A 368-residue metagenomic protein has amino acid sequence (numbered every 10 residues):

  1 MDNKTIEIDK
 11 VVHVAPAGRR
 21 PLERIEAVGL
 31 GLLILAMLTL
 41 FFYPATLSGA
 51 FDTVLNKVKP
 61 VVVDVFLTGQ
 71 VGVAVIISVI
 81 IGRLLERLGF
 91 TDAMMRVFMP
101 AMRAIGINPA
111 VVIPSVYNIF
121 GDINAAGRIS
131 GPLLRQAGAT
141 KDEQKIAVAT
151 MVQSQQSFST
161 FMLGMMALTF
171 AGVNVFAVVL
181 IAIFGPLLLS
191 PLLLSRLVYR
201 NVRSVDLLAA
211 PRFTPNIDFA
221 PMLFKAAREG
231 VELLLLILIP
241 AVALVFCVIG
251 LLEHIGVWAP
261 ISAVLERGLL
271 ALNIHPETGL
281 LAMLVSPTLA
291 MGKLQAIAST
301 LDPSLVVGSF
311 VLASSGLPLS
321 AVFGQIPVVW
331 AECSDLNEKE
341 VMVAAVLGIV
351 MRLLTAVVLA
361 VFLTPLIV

Functional and structural regions predicted by a protein language model:
M1-L22: Short, Lys/Arg-rich, polar N-terminal cytosolic tail immediately upstream of the first transmembrane signal-anchor
D2-D9, L30-T53, I77-G89, L194-Y199 (+2 more regions): Structural signal for alpha-helical transmembrane segments and their membrane-water exit/capping regions in multi-pass
P16-L33, T140-Q144, R228-I239, E340: Alpha-helical transmembrane segments and their helix-start/interface "positive-inside/aromatic belt" motifs in integral
V28-P44, V75-R83, L163-M166, A182-R196 (+2 more regions): Hydrophobic core segments of alpha-helical transmembrane domains in multi-pass membrane transport and ion-translocation
T46-K59, V65-Q70, A74, L84-M95 (+2 more regions): Transmembrane helical segments that form the transport core of multi-pass membrane transport proteins
R87-P109, L301-G316: Cytoplasmic juxtamembrane regions at transmembrane-helix boundaries
R96-G121, R203-M222, L269-N273: Juxtamembrane inter-helical linkers in multi-pass membrane proteins
A126-L193, G292-V368: C-terminal transmembrane helix pair
